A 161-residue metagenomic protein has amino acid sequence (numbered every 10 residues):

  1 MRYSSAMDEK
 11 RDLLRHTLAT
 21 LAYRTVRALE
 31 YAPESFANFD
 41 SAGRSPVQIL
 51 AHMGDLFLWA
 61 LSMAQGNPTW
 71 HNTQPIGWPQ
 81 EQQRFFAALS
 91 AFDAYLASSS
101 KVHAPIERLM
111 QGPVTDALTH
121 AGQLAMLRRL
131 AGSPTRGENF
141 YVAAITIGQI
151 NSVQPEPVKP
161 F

Functional and structural regions predicted by a protein language model:
S4, R11, R15-L29, E34-N72 (+1 more regions): Short, contiguous alpha-helical
W59-S99: Helix-adjacent hinge/juxtasegments
